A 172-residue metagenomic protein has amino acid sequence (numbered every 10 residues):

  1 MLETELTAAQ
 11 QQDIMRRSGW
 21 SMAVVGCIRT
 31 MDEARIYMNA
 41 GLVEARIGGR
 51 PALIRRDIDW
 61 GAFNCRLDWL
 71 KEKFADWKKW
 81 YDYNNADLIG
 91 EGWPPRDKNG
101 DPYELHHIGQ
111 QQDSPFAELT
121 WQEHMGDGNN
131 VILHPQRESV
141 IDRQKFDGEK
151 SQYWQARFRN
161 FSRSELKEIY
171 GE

Functional and structural regions predicted by a protein language model:
M1, A23, E44-R46: Conserved beta-strand positions in the central sheet of alpha/beta enzyme cores
L2, C27-M31: Active-site beta-loop-alpha junctions enriched in small/polar residues
T4-V25: Alpha-helix-loop-beta-strand connector modules within alpha/beta enzyme cores
L6-Q10, E33, F116: Residues at alpha-helix caps and immediate loop-helix transition turns in enzyme cores, especially N- and C-cap
Q11-S18, M31, R35-A45: Long, contiguous secondary-structure blocks with strong helical propensity
V25-I28, I108: Beta-hairpin (beta-strand-turn-beta-strand) motif
N39, V43-E44, G48-E104, G109-E172: Nuclease and nuclease-like effector domains acting on nucleic acids or nucleotide cofactors
